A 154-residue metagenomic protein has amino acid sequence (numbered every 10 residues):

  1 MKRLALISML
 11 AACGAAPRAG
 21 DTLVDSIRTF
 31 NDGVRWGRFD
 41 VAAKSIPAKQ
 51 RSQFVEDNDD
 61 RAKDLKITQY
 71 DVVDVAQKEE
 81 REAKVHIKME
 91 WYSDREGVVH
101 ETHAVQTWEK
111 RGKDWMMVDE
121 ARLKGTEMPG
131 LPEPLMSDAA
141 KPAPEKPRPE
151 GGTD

Functional and structural regions predicted by a protein language model:
M1-I7: Sec-dependent signal peptide recognition, specifically the positively charged N-region followed immediately by
C13-A15: N-terminal Sec signal peptide cleavage junction
R18-A19, V24-S26, W36-H86, G97: Short solvent-exposed beta->alpha transition segments
D71-D74, H103-W108: Hydrophobic/aromatic beta-strand elements that line small-molecule binding cavities or substrate pockets in beta-rich
W91-H100: Short, cysteine-centered beta-strand-loop-beta hairpins and adjacent loop/turn segments enriched in charged/polar
T102, R111, M116-D154: Low-complexity, intrinsically disordered terminal/linker segments enriched in charged and Gly/Pro repeats
